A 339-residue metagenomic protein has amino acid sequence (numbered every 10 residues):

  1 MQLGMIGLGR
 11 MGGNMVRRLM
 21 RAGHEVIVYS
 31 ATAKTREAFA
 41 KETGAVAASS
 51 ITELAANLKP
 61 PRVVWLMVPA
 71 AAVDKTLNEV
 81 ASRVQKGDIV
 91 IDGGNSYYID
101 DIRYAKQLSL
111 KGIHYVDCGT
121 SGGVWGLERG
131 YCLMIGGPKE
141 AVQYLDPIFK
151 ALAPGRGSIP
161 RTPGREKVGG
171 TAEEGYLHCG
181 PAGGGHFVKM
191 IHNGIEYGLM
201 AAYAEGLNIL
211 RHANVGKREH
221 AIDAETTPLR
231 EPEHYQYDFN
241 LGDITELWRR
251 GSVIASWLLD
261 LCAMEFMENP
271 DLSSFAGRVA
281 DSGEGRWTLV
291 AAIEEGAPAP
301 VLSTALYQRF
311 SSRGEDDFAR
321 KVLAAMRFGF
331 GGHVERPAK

Functional and structural regions predicted by a protein language model:
M1-V63, G87, V124-L127, F328: NAD(P)+-binding Rossmann beta1-loop-alpha1 motif at the extreme N-terminus of oxidoreductases
A48-S49, D92, L110, H114-C118 (+3 more regions): General beta-strand structural signal in soluble alpha/beta enzymes
T52, V64-E79, Y97-D100: Beta-loop-alpha module in the N-terminal Rossmann-like domain of NAD(P)-dependent dehydrogenases, especially those
V68-A70, N95, T120, A153: Short glycine-/small-residue-rich Rossmann-like dinucleotide-binding loops
K86-I89, G93-V142: Rossmann-fold NAD(P)-binding glycine/threonine-rich loop
G130, M134, Y144, R156-H333: Helical "substrate-binding/catalytic lid" subdomain of Rossmann-like NAD(P)-dependent dehydrogenases/reductases
E140-A153: Conserved core segment of the aminotransferase class I/II
